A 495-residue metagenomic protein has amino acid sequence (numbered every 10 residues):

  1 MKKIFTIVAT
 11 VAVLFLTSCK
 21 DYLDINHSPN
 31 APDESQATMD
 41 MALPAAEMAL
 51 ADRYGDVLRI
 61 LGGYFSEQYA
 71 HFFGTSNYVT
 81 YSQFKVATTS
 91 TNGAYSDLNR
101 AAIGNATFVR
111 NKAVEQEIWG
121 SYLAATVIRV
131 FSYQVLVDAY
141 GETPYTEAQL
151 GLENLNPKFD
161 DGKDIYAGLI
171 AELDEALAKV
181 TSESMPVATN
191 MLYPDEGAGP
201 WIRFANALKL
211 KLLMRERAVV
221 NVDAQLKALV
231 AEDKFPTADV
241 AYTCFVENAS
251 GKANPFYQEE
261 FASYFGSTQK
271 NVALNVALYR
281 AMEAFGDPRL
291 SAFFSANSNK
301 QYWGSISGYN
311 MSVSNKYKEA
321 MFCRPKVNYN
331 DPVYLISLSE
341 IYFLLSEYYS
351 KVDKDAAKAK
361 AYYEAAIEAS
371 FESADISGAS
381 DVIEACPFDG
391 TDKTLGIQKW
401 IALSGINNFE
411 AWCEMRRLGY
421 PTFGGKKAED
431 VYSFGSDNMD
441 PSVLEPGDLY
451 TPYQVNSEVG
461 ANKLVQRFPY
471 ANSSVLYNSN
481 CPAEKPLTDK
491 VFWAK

Functional and structural regions predicted by a protein language model:
M1, C19-D21, A46, V130 (+2 more regions): Terminal processing/anchoring signals of secreted or surface-associated proteins and related intramolecular
M1-H27: Bacterial Sec-dependent N-terminal signal peptides
C19-A70, D97-R100, G104, F108 (+3 more regions): Membrane-proximal, proline-rich intrinsically disordered regions
Q36-D40, H71-A374, G378, C386-D392 (+2 more regions): Structured, solvent-exposed acidic/aromatic patches
E47-A49, R59-T75, L278-A284, W412 (+1 more regions): Short, Φ-rich (hydrophobic/aromatic) sequence segments
Q258-G286, L290-F294, A385-K495: Long, intrinsically disordered, low-complexity segments
